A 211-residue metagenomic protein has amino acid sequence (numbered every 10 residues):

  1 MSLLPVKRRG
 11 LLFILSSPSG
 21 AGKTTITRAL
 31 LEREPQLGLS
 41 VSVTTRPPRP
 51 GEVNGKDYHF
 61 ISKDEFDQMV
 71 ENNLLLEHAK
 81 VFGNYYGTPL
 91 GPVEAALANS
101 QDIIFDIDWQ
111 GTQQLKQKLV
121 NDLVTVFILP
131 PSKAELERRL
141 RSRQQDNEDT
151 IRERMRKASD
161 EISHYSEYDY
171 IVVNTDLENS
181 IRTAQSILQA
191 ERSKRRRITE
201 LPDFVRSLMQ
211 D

Functional and structural regions predicted by a protein language model:
M1-L12, P35: Extreme N-terminal, non-catalytic leader segments that precede Walker-type/kinase nucleotide-binding cores
S2-L3, Q145-D146, D160-D211: NTP-dependent small-molecule kinase module
G10-I14, D102-I104: Residue-level preference for the first positions of well-ordered beta-strands
S17, G22: Conserved glycine(s) of the Walker
K23, G111-Q113, S180-I181: Short, well-ordered alpha-helical microsegments
T25-L74: N-terminal phosphate/diphosphate-binding loop that engages ATP/GTP or pyrophosphate donors across diverse enzyme folds
D64-L74, T88-Q144, I162: ATP-dependent NMP and nucleoside kinases share a basic, alpha-helical "lid"
